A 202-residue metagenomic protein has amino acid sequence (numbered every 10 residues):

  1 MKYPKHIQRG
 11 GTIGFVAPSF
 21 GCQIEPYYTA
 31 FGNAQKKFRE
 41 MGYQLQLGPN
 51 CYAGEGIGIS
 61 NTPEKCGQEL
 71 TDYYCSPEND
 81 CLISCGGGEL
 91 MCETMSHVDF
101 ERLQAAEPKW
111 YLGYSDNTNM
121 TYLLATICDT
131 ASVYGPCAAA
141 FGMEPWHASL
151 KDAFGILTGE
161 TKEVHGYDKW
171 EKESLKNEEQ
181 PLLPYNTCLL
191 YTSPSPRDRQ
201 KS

Functional and structural regions predicted by a protein language model:
M1-E78: ATP/NTP phosphate-donor binding region
Y3, Q180-L183, S195: Intrinsic-disorder/low-complexity coil detector
C22, G54, M120, F141 (+1 more regions): Flexible, glycine-rich phosphate/dinucleotide-binding loops and adjacent beta-alpha linkers at cofactor/substrate
Q23, M91-C92, S202: Glycine/Thr-rich phosphate-binding loops of Rossmann-like dinucleotide-binding domains
G42, R102, S132, Q200-K201: Secondary-structure boundary/capping signal
I59-C66, C75-L189: Active-site histidine-anchored catalytic micro-motif
Y191-Q200: Conserved small/polar residues in nucleotide/adenosyl-binding loops
